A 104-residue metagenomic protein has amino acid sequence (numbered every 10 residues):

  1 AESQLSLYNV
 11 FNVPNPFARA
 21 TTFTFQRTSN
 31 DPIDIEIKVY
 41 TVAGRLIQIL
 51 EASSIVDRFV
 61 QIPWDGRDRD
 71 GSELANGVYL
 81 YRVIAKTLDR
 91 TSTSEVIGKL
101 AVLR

Functional and structural regions predicted by a protein language model:
A1-T41, I49-V56, Q61, T87-T91: Glycine-centered coil/turn sites that cap beta-strands in beta-rich domains
F25-R27, G66, V83, V102: C-terminal beta-strand of the catalytic ATP-binding
E36-I37, P63, R82, K99: Conserved beta-strand and immediately adjacent loop positions that scaffold enzyme active sites
T41-V42, D68: Short, acidic, Ser/Thr-enriched surface-loop or helix-capping motifs
R45-L46, S72: Residue-level signal for well-ordered, solvent-exposed loop/turn and beta-edge residues enriched in charged/polar side
W64-D70: Short, hydrophobic beta-strand segments
S72, N76-R104: C-terminal tail/sorting-segment detector
